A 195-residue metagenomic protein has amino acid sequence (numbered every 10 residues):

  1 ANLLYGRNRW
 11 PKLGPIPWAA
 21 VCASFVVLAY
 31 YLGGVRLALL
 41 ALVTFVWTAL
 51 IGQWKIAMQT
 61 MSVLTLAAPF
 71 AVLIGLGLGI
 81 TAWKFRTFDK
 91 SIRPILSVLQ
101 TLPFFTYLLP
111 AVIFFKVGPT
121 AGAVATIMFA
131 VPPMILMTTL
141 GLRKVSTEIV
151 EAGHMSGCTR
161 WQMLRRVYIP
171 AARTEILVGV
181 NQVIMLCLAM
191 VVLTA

Functional and structural regions predicted by a protein language model:
A1-P17: Interfacial loop/helix-cap signal at membrane boundaries in integral membrane proteins
G14, Y31-L37, I51-G52, K116-A121 (+1 more regions): Transmembrane helix interruption/hinge and helix-loop junction motifs
A19-V27, A41-V46, T106-P110, P170: Hydrophobic, membrane-inserted alpha-helices
F25-Y31, T44-K55, A67-L96: Transmembrane-helix boundary motif in ABC transporter permease subunits
A57, M61, S91-V98, T138 (+2 more regions): Hydrophobic alpha-helical elements at and bordering transmembrane segments of multi-pass membrane proteins
V63-L66, F70-L76, I80-W83, L96-P133: Generic hydrophobic transmembrane alpha-helix motif, especially the helices
A68, V124, M128, R160-T194: Transmembrane alpha-helices
L102, L142-S146, A152-A172: Short helix-to-coil transition segments within interhelical loops that connect adjacent transmembrane helices
